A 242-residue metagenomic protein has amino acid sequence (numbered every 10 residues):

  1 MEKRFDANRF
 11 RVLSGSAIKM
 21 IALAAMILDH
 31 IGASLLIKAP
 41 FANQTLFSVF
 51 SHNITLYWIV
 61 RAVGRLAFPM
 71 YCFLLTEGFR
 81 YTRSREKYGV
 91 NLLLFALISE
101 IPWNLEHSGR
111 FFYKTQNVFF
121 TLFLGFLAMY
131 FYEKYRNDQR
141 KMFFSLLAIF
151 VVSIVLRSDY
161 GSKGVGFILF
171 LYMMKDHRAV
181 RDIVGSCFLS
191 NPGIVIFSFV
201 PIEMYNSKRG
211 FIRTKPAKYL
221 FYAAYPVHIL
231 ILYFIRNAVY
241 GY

Functional and structural regions predicted by a protein language model:
M1-Y242: Alpha-helical transmembrane segments and their immediate juxtamembrane cytosolic regions
